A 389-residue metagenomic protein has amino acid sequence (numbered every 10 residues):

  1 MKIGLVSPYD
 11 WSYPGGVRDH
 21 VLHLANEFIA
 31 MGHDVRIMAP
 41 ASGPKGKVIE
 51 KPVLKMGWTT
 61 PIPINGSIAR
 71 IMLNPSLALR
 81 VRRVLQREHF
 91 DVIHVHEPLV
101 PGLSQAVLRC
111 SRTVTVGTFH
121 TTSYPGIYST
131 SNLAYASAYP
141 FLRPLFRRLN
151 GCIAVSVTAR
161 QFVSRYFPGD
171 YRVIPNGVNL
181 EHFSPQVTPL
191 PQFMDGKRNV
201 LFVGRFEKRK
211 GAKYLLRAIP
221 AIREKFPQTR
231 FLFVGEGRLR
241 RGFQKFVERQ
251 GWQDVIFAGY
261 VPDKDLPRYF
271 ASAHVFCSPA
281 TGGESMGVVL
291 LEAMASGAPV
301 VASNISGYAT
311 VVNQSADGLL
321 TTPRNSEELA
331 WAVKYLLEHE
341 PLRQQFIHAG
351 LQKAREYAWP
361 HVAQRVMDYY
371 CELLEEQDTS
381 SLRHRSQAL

Functional and structural regions predicted by a protein language model:
S7-P14, L22, N26-L73, V84: N-terminal strand-loop element at the rim of the active site of nucleotide-sugar-dependent glycosyltransferases
R109, S123, Y135-C152, R165-Y166: Membrane-proximal helix-turn-helix segments that form the acceptor-binding/catalytic region of lipid-linked
I153, Q192-I219: Conserved donor-binding/catalytic core segment of Leloir-type glycosyltransferases
T158, G177: Carbohydrate-associated surface elements
R241-V261: Nucleotide-activated donor-binding/catalytic signature segment of Leloir-type glycosyltransferases, i.e., the conserved
Y260-V261, R268-A273: Short alpha-helical donor nucleotide-sugar binding micro-motif in glycosyltransferases
A271-S285, A298: Acidic donor-binding loop of glycosyltransferase active sites
Q314-S315, L319-S326, Y335-P341: Conserved acidic donor-binding segment of nucleotide-sugar-dependent glycosyltransferases
